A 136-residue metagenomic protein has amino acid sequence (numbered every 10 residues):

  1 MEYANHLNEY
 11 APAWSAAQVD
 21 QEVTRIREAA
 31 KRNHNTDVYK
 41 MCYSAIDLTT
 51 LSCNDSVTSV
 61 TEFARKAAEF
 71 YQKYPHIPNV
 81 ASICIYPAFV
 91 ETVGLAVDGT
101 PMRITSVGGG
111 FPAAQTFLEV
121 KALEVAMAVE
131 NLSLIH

Functional and structural regions predicted by a protein language model:
M1-S82, Y86: Alpha/beta catalytic barrel-like cores
Y74-N131: Active-site cofactor/substrate anionic-group-binding motifs, chiefly glycine- and Lys/Arg-rich phosphate-binding loops
I135-H136: Conserved small/polar residues in nucleotide/adenosyl-binding loops
